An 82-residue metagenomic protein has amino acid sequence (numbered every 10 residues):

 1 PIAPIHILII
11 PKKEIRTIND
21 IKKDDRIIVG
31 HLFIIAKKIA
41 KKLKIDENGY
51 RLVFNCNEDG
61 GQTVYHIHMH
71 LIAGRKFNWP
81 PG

Functional and structural regions predicted by a protein language model:
P1-G82: HIT superfamily nucleotide-processing domains
